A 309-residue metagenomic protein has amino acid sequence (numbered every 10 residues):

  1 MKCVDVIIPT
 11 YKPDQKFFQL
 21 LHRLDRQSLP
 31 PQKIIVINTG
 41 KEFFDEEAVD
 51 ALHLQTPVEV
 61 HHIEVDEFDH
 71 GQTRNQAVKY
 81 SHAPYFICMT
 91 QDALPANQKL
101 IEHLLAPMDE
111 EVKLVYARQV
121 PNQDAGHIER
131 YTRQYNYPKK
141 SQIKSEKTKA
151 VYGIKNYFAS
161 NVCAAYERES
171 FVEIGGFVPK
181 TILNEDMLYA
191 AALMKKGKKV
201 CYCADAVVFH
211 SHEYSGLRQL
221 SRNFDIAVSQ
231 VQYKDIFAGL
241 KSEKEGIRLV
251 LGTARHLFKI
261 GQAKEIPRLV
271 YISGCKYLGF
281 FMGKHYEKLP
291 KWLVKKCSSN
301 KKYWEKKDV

Functional and structural regions predicted by a protein language model:
P13-R26: Short, well-formed alpha-helical segments that are part of the catalytic scaffolds of diverse glycosyltransferases
N38-A48, A93-L94: A conserved acidic beta->alpha catalytic loop
E64-S81: Glycine-rich, basic loop-to-helix element that forms the pyrophosphate-binding segment of sugar-nucleotide handling
F86: Short aromatic/hydrophobic "clamp" motif used to bind/position activated sugar donors
Q98-R130: Conserved donor NDP-sugar-binding/catalytic core segment of glycosyltransferases
E146-Y166, I182: A recurrent flexible, glycine/aromatic-enriched loop bordering the glycosyltransferase active site that acts as
I182-Y189: Acidic donor-binding loop at a coil-to-helix junction in glycosyltransferase catalytic cores that engages
D225-V228, Q232, G239-V309: Non-catalytic, C-terminal membrane-associated alpha-helical segments of glycosyltransferases
